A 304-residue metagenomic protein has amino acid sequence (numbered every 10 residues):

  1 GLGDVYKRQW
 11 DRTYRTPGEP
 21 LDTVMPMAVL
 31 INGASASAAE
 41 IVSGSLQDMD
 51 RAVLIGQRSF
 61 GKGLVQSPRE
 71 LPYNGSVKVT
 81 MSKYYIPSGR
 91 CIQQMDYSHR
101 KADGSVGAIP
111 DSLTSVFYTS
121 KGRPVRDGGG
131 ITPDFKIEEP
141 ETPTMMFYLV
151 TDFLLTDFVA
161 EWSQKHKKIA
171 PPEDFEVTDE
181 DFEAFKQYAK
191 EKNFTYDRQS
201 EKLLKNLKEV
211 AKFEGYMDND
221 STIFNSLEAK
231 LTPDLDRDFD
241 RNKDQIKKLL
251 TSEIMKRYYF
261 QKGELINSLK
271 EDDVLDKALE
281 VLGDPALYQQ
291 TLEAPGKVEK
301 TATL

Functional and structural regions predicted by a protein language model:
L2-Y6: Short, small-residue-biased leader/transition segments that mark boundaries at the very start of proteins
K7-R12: Signal peptide-directed extracytoplasmic domains
Y14-L21, G44, R69-E70: Mature extracellular/periplasmic domains of secretome proteins
E19-S37: Active-site loop and adjoining helix of the penicillin-binding protein/serine DD-peptidase-beta-lactamase fold
V24-M27, A39-S43, Q47, A52 (+3 more regions): Extracytoplasmic/secreted envelope proteins and their assembly/folding machinery, especially bacterial periplasmic
A34, Y84, E138-P140: Generic structural motif
A38, D50, I55-Q57, G61-R123 (+1 more regions): Polar, glycine-rich mid-to-C-terminal structural blocks that act as macromolecule-binding/assembly scaffolds
C91-I92, D96-L304: Conserved functional hotspot residues or short segments at active or partner-binding sites across diverse domains
